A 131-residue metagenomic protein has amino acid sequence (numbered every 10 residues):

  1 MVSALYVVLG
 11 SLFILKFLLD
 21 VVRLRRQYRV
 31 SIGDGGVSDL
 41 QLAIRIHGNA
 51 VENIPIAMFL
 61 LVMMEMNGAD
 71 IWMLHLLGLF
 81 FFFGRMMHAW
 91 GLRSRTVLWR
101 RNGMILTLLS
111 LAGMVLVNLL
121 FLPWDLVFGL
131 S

Functional and structural regions predicted by a protein language model:
M1, D39, A43-I46, E65 (+2 more regions): Juxtamembrane loop-transmembrane helix junctions in multi-pass integral membrane proteins, especially the extracellular
M1-Y28: N-terminal signal-anchor transmembrane alpha helix
G10-F13, F17, F80, G84-M87 (+1 more regions): Membrane-embedded alpha-helical transmembrane segments of multi-pass integral membrane proteins
L19-R45: Cytosolic, membrane-interface loops and tails of multi-pass inner-membrane proteins
G48-L61, L111: Core segments of transmembrane alpha-helices that mediate helix-helix packing or line hydrophobic substrate/ligand
L60-F83: Short alpha-helical packing/oligomerization segments
M87-G113: Interfacial loop-to-transmembrane junctions
L116-S131: Juxtamembrane boundary at the C-terminal end of a transmembrane helix
